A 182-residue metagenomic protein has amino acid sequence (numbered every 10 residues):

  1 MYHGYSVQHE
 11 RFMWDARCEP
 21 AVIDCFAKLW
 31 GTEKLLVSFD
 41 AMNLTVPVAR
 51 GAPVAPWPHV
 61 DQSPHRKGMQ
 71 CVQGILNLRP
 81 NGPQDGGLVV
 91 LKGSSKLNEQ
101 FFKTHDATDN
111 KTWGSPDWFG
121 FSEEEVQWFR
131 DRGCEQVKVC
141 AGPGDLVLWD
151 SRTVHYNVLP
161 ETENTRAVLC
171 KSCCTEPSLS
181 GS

Functional and structural regions predicted by a protein language model:
M1-H65: Non-heme Fe(II)-dependent double-stranded beta-helix
E19-I23, C71, T162: A structural signal for well-ordered alpha-helical scaffolds and beta->alpha junctions
F39, M69-I75, D85, C134-K138 (+1 more regions): Extracellular structured ligand-interaction cores
A41, V46, V60, L76-P80 (+1 more regions): Short, structured patches in soluble enzyme cores that scaffold and shape functional sites
P58-D61, I75-L76, G133-E135, T153-H155: Glycine-rich, charged/polar anion/phosphate-binding loops that engage phosphate groups from diverse ligands
H65-P83, C140-P143, L148, S172-E176: Short, conserved beta-strand element in jelly-roll/cupin
N81-V154: Double-stranded beta-helix
K103-A107, P143-L148, R152-S182: Non-heme Fe(II)/2-oxoglutarate
